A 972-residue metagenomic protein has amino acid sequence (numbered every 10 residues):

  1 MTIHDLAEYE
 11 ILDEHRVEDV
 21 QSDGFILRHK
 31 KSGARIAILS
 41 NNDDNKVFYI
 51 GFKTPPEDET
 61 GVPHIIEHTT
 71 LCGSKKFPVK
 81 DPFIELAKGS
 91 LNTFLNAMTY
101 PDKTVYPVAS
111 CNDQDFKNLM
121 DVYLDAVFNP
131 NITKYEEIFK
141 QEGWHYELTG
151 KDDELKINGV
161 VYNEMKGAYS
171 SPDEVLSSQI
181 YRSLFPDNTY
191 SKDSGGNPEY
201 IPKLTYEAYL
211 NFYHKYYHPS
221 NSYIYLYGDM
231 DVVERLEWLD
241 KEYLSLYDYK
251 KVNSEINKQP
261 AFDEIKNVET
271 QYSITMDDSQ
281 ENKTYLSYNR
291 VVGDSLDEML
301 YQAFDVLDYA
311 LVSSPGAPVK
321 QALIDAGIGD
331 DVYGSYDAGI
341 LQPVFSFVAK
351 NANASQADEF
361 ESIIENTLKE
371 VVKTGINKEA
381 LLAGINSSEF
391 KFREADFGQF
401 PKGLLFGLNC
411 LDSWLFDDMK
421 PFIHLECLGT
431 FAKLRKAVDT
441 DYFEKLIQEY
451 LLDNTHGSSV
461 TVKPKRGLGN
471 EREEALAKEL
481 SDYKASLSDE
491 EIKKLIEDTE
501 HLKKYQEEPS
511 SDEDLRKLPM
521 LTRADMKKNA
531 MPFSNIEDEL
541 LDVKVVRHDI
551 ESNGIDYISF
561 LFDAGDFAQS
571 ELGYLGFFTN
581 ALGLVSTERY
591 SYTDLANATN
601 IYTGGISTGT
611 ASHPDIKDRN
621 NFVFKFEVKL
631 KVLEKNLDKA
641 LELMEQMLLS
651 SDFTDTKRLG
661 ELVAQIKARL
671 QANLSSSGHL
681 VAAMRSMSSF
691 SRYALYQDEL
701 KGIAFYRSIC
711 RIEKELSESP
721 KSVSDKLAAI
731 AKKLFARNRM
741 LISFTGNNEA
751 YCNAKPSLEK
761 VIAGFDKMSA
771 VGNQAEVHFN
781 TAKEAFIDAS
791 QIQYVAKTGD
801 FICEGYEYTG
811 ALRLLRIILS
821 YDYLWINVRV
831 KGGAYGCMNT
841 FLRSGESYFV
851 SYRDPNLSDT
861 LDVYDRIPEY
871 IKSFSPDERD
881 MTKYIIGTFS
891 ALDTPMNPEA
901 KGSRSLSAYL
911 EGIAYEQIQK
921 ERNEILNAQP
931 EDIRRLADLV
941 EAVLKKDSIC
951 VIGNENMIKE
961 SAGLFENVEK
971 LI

Functional and structural regions predicted by a protein language model:
M1-V47: Non-catalytic terminal extensions that flank enzyme cores
S40-N42, Y49-G51, Y162, K166-S171 (+10 more regions): His/Glu-based metal-binding/catalytic segments typifying zinc-dependent metallopeptidases
N45-P55, D81-N129, E136-E147, E174-E199 (+11 more regions): M16 family metallopeptidases and their MPP-like homologs
V62, I66-T70, F578: Active-site His/Glu-centered metal-binding helix of metallohydrolases
C72-G73, G196, Y200-S222: A conserved hydrophobic secondary-structure block that centers on an alpha-helix together with its immediately flanking
F94, L210-H214, S273-M276, V319 (+11 more regions): Generic recognition of flexible, low-complexity loop/linker segments
N158, L210-E242, V723-L758: Non-catalytic, conformational "gating/processing" segments within enzyme and secreted inhibitor domains
A432, K445-F533, Q671, L680 (+4 more regions): Long, compositionally biased intrinsically disordered regions
